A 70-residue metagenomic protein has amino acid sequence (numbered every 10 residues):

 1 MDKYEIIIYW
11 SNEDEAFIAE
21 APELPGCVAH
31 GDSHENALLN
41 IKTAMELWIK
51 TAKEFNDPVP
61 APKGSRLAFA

Functional and structural regions predicted by a protein language model:
M1-E5, D14, L39-A70: Short, charged, surface-exposed hinge/linker loops at domain edges that act as mobile lids or interdomain connectors
Y4, E23-G26: Short amphipathic alpha-helical segments
Y9-L24: Short aromatic-glycine-(Arg/Gly/Cys) micro-motifs in beta-strand/loop hairpins
P25-N36: A short, exposed loop/beta-hairpin motif centered on an aromatic-Gly-Thr core
